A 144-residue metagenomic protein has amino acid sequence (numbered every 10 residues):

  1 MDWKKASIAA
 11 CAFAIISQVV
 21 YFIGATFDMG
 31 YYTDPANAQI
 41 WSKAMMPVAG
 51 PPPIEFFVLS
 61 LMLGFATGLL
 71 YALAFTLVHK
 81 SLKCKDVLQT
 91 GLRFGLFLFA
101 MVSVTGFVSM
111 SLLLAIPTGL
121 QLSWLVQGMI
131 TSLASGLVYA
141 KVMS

Functional and structural regions predicted by a protein language model:
M1-S144: Juxtamembrane/disordered regions of integral membrane proteins
